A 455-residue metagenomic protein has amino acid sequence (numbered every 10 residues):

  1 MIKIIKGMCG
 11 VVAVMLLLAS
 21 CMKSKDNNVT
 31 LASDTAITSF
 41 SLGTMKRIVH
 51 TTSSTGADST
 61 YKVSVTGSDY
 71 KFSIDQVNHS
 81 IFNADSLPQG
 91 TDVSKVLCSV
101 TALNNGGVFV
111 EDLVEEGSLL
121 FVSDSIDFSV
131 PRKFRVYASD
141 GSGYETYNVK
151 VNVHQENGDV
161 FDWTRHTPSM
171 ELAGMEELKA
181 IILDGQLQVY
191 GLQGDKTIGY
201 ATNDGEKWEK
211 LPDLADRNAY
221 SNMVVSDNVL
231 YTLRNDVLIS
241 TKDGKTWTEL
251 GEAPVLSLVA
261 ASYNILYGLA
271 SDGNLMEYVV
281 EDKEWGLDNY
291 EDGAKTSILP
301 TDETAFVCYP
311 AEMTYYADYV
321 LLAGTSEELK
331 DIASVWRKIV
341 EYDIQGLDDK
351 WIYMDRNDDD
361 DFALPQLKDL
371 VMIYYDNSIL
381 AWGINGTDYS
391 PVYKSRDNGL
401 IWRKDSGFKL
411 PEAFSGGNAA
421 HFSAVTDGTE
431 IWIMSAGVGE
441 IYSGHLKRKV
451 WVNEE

Functional and structural regions predicted by a protein language model:
L17-S20: C-terminal motif of bacterial Sec signal peptides marking the signal peptidase cleavage site
M22-E176: Predominantly extracytoplasmic/ectodomain segments of secreted and cell-surface proteins
D159-S169, K207-D216, T248-V255, W285-L299 (+3 more regions): Beta-propeller fold detector
H166-G194: Beta-strand-rich domains and repeat architectures in extracellular enzymes and scaffolds, especially beta-propellers
M170-I181, D213-N228, E249-I265, D292-Y316 (+2 more regions): Repeated scaffold domains used in trafficking and secretory/extracellular systems, primarily beta-propellers
D184-Y190, N228-T232, Y263-Y267, T314-A323 (+3 more regions): Entry beta-strands of beta-propeller and related beta-repeat scaffolds
G199-N203, S240-K242, Y278-V280, R337-Q345 (+2 more regions): Conserved Ser/Thr-centered positions that define the repeating blades of beta-propeller domains
F414-E455: Blade-level signature of beta-propeller repeat domains, shared across WD40, Kelch, NHL, RCC1 and BNR/Asp-box propellers
